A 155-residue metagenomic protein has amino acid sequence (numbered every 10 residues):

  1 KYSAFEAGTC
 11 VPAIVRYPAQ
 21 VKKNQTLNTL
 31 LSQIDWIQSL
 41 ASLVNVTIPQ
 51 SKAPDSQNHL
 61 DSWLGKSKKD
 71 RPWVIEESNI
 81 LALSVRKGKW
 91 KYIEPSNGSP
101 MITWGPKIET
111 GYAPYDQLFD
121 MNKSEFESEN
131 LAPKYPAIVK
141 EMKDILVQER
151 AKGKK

Functional and structural regions predicted by a protein language model:
K1-A7, V21-Q25, T29, I34-Q117 (+2 more regions): C-terminal cap/loop subdomain of S1 sulfatases and analogous C-terminal strand-loop tails that border
P12-V15: Short glycine- and hydrophobic/aromatic-rich loop-to-beta-strand nucleating segment in the catalytic cores
S39, E127-N130: A general alpha-helix detector
S124: Intrinsically disordered, low-complexity polar regions and short flexible loop motifs
E129-A137: Active-site-proximal N-terminal segment of extracellular/periplasmic enzymes that hydrolyze or transfer
